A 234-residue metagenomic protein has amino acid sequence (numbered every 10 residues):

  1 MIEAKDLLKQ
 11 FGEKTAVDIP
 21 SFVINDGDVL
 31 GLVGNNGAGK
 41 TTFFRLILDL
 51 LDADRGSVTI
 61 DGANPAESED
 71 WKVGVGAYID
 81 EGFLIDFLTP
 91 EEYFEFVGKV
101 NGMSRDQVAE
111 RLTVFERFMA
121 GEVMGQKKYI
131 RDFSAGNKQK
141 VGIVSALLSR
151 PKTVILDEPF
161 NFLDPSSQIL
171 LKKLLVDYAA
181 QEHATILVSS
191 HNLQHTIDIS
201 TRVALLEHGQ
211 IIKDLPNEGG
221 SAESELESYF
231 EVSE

Functional and structural regions predicted by a protein language model:
V33-N35: The feature captures the beta-strand-to-loop junction immediately N-terminal to the Walker
L48: Helix-to-loop junction immediately C-terminal to a conserved catalytic motif
G56-W71, K213: Conserved ABC transporter NBD signature motif
V154-E158: Catalytic Walker B motif of ABC-type/P-loop ATPase nucleotide-binding domains
S189-H191: H-loop/switch region of ABC-family ATPase nucleotide-binding domains
